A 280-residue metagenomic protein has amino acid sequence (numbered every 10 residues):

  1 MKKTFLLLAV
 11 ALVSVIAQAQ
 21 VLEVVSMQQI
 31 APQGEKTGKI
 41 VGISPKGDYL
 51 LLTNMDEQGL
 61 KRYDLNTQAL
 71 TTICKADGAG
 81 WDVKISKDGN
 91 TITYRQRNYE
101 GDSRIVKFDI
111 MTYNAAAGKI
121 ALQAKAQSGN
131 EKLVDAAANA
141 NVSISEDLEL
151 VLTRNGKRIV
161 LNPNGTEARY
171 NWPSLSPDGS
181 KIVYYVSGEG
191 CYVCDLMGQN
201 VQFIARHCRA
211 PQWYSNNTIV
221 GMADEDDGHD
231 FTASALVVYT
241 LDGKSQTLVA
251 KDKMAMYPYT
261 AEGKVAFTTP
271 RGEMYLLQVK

Functional and structural regions predicted by a protein language model:
M1-T4, A19-Q20: Positively charged n-region of N-terminal signal peptides that target proteins for export
T4-V13: Sec-dependent N-terminal signal peptides
V13-A19: C-terminal segment of classical bacterial N-terminal signal peptides
Q20-K280: Sequence signature of WD/YWTD-type beta-propeller architectures
